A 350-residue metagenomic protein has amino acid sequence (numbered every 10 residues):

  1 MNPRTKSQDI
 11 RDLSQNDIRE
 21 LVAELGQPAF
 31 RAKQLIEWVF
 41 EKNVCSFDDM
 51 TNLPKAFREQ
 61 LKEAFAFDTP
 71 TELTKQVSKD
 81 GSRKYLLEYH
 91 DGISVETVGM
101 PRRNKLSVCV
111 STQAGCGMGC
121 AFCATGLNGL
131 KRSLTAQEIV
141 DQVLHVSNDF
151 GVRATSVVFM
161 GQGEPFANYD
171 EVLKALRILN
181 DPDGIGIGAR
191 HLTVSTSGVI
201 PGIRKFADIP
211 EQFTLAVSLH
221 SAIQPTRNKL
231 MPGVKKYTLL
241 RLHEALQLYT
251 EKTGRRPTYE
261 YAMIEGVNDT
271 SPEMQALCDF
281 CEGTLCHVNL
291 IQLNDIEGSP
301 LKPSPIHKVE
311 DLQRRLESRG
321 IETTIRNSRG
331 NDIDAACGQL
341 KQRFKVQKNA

Functional and structural regions predicted by a protein language model:
M1-V95, P101, Q247-R256, Y261-A350: Auxiliary Fe-S-binding modules of radical SAM enzymes
Q34, Q113, I139-Q142, Q313: Glutamine-centric residue-chemistry signal
S78, S111-T112, S195, S218: Short linear Ser/Thr-Pro motifs
R83, V95, L106-V110, M118 (+1 more regions): Generic beta-strand structural signal
G99-M100, E171: Residue-level structural signal for beta-strand termini and adjacent loop
P101-E138: Canonical Radical SAM [4Fe-4S] cluster-binding loop centered on the CxxxCxxC motif and its immediate flanking residues
G126-S156: Conserved alpha-helical substructure of the radical SAM core
S147-S156, G161-T324: Conserved AdoMet/S-adenosylmethionine-binding subsite of the radical SAM
